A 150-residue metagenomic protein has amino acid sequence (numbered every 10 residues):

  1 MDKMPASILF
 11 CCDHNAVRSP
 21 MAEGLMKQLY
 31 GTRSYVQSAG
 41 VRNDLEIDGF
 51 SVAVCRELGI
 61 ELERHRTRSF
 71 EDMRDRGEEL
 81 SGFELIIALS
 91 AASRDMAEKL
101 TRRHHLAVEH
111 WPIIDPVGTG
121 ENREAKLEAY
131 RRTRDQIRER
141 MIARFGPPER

Functional and structural regions predicted by a protein language model:
M1-R150: Short polar/charged helix/loop
